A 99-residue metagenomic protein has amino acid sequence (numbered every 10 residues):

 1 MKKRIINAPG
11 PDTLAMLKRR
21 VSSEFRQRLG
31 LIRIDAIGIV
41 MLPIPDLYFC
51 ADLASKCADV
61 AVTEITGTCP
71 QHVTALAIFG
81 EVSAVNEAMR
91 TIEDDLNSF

Functional and structural regions predicted by a protein language model:
M1-T74, F79-F99: Positively charged, small/polar-rich N-terminal and surface patches that mediate targeting and assembly and bind
